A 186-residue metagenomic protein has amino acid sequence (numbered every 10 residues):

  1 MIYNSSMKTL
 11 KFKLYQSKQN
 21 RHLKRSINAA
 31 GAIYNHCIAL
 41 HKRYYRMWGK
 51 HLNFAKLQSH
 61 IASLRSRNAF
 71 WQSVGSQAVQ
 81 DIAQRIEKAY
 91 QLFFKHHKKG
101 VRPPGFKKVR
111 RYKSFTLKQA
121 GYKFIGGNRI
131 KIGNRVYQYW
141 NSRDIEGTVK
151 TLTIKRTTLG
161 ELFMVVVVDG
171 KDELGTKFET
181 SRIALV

Functional and structural regions predicted by a protein language model:
M1-L185: Nucleic-acid substrate recognition interfaces
